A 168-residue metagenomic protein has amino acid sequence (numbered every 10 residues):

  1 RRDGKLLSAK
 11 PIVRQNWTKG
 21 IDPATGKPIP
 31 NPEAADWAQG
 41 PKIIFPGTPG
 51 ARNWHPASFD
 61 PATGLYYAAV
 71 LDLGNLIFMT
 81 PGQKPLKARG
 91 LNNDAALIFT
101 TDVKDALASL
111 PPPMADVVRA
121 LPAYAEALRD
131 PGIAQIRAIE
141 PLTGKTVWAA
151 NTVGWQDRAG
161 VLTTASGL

Functional and structural regions predicted by a protein language model:
R1-L168: A fold-level detector for beta-propeller and closely related beta-sheet-rich head/sensor domains
